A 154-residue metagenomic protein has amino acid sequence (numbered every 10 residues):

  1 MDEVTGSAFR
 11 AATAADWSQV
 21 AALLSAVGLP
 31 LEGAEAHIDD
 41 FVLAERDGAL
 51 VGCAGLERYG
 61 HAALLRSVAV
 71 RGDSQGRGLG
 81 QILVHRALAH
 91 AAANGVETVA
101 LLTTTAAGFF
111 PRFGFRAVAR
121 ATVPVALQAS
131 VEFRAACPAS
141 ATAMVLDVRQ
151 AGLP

Functional and structural regions predicted by a protein language model:
A8-V20: A short beta-loop-alpha structural element at the N-terminal edge of CoA-dependent acyl/N-acetyltransferase catalytic
D16, H61, T105-A106: A generic "binding-loop/recognition-motif" signal
W17-C53: Active-site rim helix/loop that mediates acceptor-substrate recognition in acyltransferases
L43, A49-E57, A62-A69: Conserved beta-strand in the GNAT
V70, G76-A89, A93, L101: Conserved acetyl-CoA-binding loop-helix of GNAT-fold acetyltransferases
E97, T104-E132: Conserved active-site alpha-helix within GNAT-family acetyltransferase domains
V123-P154: C-terminal "cap" of GNAT-fold acetyltransferases
